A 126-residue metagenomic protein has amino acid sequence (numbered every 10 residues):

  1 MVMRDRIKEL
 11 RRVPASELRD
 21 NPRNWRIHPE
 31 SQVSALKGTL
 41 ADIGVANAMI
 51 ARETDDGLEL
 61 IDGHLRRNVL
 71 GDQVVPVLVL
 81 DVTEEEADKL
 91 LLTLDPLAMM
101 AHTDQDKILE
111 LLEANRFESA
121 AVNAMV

Functional and structural regions predicted by a protein language model:
M1-V126: Short, charged/polar connector segments at secondary-structure boundaries
